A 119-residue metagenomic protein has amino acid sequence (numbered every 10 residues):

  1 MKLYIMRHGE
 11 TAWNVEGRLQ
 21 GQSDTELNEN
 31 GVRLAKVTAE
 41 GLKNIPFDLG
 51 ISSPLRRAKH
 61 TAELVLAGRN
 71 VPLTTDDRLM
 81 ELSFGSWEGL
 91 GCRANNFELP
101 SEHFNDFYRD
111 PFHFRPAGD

Functional and structural regions predicted by a protein language model:
M1-Y4: Extreme N-terminal starter segment of soluble prokaryotic enzymes
R7: Active-site beta-alpha turn of Rossmann-fold NAD(P)-dependent dehydrogenases/reductases
E10-R69, T75: Active-site-proximal alpha-helix that buttresses catalytic centers in soluble enzyme cores
G68-D119: Phosphate-handling substructures
